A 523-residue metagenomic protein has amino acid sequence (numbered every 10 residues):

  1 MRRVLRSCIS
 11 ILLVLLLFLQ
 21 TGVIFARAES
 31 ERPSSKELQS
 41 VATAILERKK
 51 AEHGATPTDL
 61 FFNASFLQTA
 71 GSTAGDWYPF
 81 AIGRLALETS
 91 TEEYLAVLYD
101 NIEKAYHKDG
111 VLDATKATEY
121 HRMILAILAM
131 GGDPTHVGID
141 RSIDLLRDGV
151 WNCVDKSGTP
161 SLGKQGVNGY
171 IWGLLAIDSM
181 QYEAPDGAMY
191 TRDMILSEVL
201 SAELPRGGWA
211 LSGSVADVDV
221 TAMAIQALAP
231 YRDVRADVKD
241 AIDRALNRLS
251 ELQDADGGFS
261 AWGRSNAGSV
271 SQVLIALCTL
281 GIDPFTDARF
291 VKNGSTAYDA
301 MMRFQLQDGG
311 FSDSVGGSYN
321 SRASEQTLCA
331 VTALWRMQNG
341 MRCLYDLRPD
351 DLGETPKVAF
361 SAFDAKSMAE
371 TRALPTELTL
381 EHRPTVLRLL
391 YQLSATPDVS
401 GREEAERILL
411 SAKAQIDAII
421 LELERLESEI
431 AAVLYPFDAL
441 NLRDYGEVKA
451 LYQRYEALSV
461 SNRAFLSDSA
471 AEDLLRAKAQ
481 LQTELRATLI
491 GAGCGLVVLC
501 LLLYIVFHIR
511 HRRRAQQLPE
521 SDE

Functional and structural regions predicted by a protein language model:
M1-L12: Bacterial N-terminal signal peptides that target proteins for export
I11-Q20: Bacterial N-terminal signal peptides
L19-P33, I509-R510: Sec-dependent signal peptide cleavage junction
R27-E47, A297-A300, V315-A362, C500-Y504 (+1 more regions): Terminal, non-catalytic domain-edge segments
S34-F62, S90-L112, V137-P160, A188-A210 (+3 more regions): Long, well-ordered core segments of solenoidal/helical folds
L60-S90, V111-H136, S157-R192, P205-A241 (+3 more regions): An alpha-helical repeat/solenoid feature that recognizes helix-turn-helix modules
T91-A96, H136-I143, D186, R192 (+7 more regions): Short, tandemly repeated low-complexity microdomains enriched for cysteine and small residues
T355-L496, C500-Q516: Beta-rich interaction/scaffold domains
